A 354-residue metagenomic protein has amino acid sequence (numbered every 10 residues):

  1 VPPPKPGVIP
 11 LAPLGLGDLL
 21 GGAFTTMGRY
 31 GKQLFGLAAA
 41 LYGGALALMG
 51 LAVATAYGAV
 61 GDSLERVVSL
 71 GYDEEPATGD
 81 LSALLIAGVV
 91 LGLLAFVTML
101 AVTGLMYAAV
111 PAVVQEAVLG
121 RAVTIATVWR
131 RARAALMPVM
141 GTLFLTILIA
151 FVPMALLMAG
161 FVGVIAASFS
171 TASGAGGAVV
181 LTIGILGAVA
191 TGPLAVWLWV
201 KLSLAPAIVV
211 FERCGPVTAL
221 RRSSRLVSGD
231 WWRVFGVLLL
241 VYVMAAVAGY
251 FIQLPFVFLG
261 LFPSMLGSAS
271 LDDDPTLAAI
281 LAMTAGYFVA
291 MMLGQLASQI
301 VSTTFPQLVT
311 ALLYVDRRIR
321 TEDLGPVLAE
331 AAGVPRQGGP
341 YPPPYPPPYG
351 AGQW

Functional and structural regions predicted by a protein language model:
V1-F151, L308-W354: Helix-coil boundary and N-terminal low-complexity module in membrane systems
P2-Y57, A122-A126, T191-D273, F288: Nonpolar helix-loop interface/hinge motif
I9, I86, I125, I147-I149 (+8 more regions): Weak global preference for isoleucine
A39, G43, L93, V97 (+11 more regions): Residue-level signature of the transmembrane alpha-helical core of multi-pass small-molecule transporters
M49-F96, M154-G192, G249, Q253-Q299: Membrane-helix interface segments in multi-pass membrane proteins
V113-V114, V118-A195: Compact, aliphatic and Gly/Pro-tolerant "microcore" segments centered on a short helix or tight beta-hairpin and their
L198, L202-E212, L240-W354: Juxtamembrane transition segments at transmembrane-helix termini in multipass membrane proteins
